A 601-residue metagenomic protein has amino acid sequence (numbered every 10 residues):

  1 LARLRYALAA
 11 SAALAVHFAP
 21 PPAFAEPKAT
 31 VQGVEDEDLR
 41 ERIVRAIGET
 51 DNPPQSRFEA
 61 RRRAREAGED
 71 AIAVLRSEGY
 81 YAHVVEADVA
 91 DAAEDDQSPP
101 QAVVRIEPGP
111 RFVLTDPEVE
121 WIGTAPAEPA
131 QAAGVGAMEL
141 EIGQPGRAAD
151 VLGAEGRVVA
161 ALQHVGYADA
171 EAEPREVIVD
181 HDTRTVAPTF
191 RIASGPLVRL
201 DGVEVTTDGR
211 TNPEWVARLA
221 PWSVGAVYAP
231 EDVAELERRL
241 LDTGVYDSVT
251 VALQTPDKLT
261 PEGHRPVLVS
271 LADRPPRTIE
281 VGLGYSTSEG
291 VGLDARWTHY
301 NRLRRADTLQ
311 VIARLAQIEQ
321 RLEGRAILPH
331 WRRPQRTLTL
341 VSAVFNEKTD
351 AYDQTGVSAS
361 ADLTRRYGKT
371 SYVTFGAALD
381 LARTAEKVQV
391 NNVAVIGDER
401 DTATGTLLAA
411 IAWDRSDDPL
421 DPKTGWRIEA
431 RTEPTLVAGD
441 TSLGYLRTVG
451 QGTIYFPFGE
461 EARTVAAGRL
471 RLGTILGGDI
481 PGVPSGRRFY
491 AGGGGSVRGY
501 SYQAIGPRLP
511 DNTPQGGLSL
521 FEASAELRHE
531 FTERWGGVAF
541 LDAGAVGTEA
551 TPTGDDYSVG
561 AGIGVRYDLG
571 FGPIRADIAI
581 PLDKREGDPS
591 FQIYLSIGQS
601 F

Functional and structural regions predicted by a protein language model:
F24-D38, T50-T287, R296, Q310-L328 (+2 more regions): Periplasmic polypeptide-binding modules associated with outer-membrane biogenesis and secretion
A154, E289-V291, I318-L322, D353-V357 (+7 more regions): Residues that define the transmembrane beta-barrel architecture of outer-membrane proteins
E173, E204, T250-A252, S270 (+11 more regions): Transmembrane beta-strands of outer-membrane beta-barrel proteins
A220, R277-T287, A295, H299-A316 (+5 more regions): Transmembrane beta-strand segments that form the barrel wall of outer-membrane beta-barrel proteins
D242, T278, A378, A385-R534 (+3 more regions): C-terminal outer-membrane beta-barrel translocator/porin domains of Gram-negative envelope proteins and their
Y246, R274-P276, S288, R302-R304 (+7 more regions): Outer-membrane beta-barrel channels and translocator barrels
W297, L408, I563-I574, S590-F601: Outer-membrane beta-barrel "beta-signal"
L322-A403, A409: Transmembrane beta-barrel wall of Gram-negative outer-membrane proteins
